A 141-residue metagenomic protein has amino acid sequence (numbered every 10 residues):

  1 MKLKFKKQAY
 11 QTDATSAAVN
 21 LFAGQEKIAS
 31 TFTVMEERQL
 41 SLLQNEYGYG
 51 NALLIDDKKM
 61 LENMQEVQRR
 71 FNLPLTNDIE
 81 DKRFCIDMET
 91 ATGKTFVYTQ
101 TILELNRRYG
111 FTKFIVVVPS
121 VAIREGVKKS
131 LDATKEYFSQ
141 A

Functional and structural regions predicted by a protein language model:
M1-A141: RecA-like P-loop NTPase motor core of helicase/translocase proteins
